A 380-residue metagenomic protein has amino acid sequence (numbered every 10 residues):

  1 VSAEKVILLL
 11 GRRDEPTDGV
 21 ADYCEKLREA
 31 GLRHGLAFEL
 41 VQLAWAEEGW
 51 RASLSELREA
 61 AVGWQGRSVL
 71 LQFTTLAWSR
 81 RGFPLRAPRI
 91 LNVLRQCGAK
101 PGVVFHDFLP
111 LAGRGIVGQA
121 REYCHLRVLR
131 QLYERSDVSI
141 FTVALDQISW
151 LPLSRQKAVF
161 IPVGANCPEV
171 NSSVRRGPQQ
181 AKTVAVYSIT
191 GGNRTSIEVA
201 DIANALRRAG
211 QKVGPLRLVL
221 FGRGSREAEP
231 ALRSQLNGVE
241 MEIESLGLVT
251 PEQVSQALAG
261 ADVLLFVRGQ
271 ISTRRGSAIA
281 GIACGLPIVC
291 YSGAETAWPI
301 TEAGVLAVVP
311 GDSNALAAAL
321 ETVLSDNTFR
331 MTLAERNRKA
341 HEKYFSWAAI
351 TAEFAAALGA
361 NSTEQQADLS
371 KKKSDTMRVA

Functional and structural regions predicted by a protein language model:
G19, T328-L358: A charged, aromatic-enriched C-terminal amphipathic alpha-helix characteristic of glycosyltransferases across folds
P88-C97, Q119-S139: Membrane-proximal helix-turn-helix segments that form the acceptor-binding/catalytic region of lipid-linked
R130-S172, Q179, T183, Y187-I189: Donor nucleotide-sugar binding/catalytic pocket of nucleotide-sugar-dependent glycosyltransferases
Q179-L232: Conserved catalytic-core segment of nucleotide-activated headgroup transferases in glycan assembly
G222, P230-S255: Nucleotide-activated donor-binding/catalytic signature segment of Leloir-type glycosyltransferases, i.e., the conserved
L258-T273: Acidic donor-binding loop of glycosyltransferase active sites
V263, A283, P287-S292: Short hydrophobic beta-strand element within catalytic cores of glycosyltransferases and related nucleotide-activated
V305-N314, T322-N327: Conserved acidic donor-binding segment of nucleotide-sugar-dependent glycosyltransferases
